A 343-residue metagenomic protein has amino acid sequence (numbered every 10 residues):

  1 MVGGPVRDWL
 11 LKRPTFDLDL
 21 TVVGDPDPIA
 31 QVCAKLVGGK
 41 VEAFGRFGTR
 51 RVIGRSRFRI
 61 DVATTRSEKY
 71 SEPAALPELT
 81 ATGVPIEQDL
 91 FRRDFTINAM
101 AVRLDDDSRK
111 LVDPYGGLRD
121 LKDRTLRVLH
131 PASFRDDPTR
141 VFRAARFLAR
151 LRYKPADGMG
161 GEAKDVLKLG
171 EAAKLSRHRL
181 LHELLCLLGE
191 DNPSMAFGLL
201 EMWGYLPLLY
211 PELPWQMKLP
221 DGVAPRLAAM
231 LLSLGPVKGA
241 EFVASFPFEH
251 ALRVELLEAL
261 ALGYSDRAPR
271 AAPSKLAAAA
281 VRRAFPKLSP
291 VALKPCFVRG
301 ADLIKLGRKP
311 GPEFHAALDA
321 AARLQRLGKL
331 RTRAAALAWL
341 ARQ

Functional and structural regions predicted by a protein language model:
M1-Q343: Catalytic cores of the polymerase beta-like nucleotidyltransferase superfamily and closely associated nucleotide
